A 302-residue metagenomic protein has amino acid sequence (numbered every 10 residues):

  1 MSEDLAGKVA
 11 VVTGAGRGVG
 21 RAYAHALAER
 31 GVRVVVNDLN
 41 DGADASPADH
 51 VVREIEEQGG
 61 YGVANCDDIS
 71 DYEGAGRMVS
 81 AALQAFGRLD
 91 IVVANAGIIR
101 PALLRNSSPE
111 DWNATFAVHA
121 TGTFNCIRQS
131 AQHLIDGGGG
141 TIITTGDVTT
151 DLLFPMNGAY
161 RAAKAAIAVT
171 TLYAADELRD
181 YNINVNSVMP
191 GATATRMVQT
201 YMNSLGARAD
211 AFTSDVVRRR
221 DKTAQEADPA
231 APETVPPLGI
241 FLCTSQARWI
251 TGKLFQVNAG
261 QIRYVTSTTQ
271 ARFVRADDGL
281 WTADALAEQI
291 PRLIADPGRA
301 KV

Functional and structural regions predicted by a protein language model:
E3-V35: Canonical Rossmann dinucleotide-binding motif of NAD(H)/NADP(H)-dependent dehydrogenases/reductases, specifically
A22-A26, R30, L152, Y173-I183 (+1 more regions): Active-site-adjacent segment of SDR/Rossmann-fold oxidoreductases
G42-A45, C66-R77, P109: The beta1-alpha1 cofactor-binding region of Rossmann-like NAD(H)/NADP(H)-dependent oxidoreductases
L103-L104, D111-N113: Substrate-binding pocket helix/loop in short-chain dehydrogenase/reductase
S107, L153-R161: Active-site loop-to-helix junction immediately N-terminal to the catalytic Tyr of the SDR YXXXK motif in Rossmann-fold
I127, A163: Active-site helix of classical SDR
D210-V302: C-terminal helical subdomain
